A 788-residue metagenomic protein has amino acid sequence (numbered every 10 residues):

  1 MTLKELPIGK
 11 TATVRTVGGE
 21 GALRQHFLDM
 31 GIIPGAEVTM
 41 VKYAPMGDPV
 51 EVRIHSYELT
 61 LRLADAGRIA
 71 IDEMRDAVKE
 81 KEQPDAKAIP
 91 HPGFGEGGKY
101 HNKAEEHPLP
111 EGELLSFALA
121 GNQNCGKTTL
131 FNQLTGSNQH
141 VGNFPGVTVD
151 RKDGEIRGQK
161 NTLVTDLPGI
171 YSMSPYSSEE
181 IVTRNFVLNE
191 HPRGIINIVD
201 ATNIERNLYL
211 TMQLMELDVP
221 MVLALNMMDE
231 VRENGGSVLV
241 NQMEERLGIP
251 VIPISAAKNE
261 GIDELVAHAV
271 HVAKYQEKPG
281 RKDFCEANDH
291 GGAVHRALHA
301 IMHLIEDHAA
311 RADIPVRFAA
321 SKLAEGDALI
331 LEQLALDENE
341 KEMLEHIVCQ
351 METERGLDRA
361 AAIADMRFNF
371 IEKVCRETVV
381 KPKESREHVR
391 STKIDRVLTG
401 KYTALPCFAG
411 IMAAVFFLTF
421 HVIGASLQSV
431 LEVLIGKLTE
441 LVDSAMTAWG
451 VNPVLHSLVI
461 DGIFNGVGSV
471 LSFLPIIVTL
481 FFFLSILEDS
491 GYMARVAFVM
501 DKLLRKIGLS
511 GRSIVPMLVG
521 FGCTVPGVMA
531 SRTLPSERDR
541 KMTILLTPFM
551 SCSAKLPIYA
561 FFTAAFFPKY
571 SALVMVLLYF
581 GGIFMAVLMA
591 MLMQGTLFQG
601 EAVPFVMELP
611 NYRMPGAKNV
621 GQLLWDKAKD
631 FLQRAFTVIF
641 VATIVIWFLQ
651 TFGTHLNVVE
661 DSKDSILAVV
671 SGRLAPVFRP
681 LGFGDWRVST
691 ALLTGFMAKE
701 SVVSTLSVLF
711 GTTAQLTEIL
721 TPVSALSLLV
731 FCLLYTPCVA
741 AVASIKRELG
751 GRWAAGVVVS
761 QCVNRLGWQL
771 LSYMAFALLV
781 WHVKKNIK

Functional and structural regions predicted by a protein language model:
P90-S172, E190: Conserved G1/Walker A P-loop phosphate-binding module
Q159, R184-V251, I558: Conserved C-terminal guanine-recognition region of P-loop GTPase G domains, centered on the G4
V231-E286: Canonical P-loop GTPase G-domain recognition
G248, Y275, K282-N452, L656-V658 (+1 more regions): Extended helical scaffolds that flank P-loop GTPase cores
A361-A362, K381, V422-I463, I507 (+2 more regions): Extended, low-charge hydrophobic alpha-helical regions
C407-L418, L480-S485, T563-A565, L578-L592 (+3 more regions): Hydrophobic core segments of alpha-helical transmembrane domains in multi-pass membrane transport and ion-translocation
K437-L441, A494-T524, Q599-L623: Juxtamembrane inter-helical linkers in multi-pass membrane proteins
S553-V576, A740-G750, Q769-V780: Transmembrane helix-loop junctions at the membrane interface of multipass transporters and ion channels
